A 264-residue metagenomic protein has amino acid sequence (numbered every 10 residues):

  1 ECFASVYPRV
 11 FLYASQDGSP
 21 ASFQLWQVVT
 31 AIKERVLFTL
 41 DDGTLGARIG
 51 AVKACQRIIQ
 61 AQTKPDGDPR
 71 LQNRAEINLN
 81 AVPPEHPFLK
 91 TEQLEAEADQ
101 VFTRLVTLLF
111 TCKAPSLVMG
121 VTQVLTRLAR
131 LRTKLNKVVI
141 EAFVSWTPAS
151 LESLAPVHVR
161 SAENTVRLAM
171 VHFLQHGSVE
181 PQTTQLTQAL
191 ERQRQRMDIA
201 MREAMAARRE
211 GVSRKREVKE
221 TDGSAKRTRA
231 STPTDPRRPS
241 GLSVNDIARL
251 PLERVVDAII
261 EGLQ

Functional and structural regions predicted by a protein language model:
E1-Q264: Eukaryotic alpha-helical solenoid repeat scaffolds
